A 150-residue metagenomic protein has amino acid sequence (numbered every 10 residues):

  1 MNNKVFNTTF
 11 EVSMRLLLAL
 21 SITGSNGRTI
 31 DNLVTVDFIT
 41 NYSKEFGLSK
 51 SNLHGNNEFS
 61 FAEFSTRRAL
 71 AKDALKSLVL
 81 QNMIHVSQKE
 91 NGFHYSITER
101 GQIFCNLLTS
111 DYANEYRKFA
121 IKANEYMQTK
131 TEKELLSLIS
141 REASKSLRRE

Functional and structural regions predicted by a protein language model:
M1-L17, K72, K122-A123, M127 (+1 more regions): Amphipathic repeat-derived elements
M1-S60: Short, amphipathic alpha-helical interface elements at domain boundaries that mediate macromolecular binding
T40-G47, N82-H85, L108: Amphipathic alpha-helical interaction segments
F64: Accessory DNA-binding and partner-docking regions appended to nucleic-acid-acting proteins, especially the terminal
A69: Key DNA-contact positions within bacterial/archaeal DNA-binding proteins
K72-Q81: Basic amphipathic alpha-helical segments that dock to polyanions
V86-D111: Accessory beta->alpha helical hairpin/"wing" motif in late/C-terminal subdomains of nucleic-acid enzymes
T109-E150: Exposed, interaction-prone assembly regions rather than primary DNA-binding/catalytic cores
